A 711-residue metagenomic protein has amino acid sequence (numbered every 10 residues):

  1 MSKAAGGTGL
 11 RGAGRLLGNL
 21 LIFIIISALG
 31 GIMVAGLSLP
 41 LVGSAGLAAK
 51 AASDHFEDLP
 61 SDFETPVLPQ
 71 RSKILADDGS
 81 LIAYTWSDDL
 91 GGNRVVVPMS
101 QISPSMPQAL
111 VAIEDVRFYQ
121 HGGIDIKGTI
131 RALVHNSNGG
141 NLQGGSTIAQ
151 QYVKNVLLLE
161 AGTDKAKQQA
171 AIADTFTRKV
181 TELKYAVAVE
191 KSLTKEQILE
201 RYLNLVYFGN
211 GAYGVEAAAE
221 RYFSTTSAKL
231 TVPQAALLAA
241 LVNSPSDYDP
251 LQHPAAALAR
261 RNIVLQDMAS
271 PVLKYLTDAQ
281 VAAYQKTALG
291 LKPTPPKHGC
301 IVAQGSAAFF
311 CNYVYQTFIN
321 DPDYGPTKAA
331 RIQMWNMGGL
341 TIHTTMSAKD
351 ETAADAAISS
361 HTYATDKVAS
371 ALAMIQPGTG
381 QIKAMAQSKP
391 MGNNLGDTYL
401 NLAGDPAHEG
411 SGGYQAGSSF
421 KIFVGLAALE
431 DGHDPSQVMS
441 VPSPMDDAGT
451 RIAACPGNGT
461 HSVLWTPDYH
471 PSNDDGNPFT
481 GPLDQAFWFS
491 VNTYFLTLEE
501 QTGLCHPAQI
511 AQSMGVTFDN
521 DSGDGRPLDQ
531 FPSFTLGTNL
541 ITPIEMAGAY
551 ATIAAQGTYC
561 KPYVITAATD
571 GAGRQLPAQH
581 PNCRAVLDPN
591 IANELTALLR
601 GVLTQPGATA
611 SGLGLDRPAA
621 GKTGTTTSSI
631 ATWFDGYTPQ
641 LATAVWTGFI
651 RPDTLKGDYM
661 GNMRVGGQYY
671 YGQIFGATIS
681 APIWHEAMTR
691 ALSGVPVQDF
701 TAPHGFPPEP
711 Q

Functional and structural regions predicted by a protein language model:
M1-D77: N-terminal type II signal-anchor transmembrane helix that functions as the membrane-insertion/stop-transfer segment
G46-D88, N93, P295-K297, A303-A307 (+3 more regions): Extracytoplasmic low-complexity, Pro/Thr/Ser/Ala/Gly-rich segments that lie immediately after a secretion/anchoring
L68-D278, P390, W488-S490, E499-G503 (+1 more regions): Peptidoglycan glycan-strand catalytic modules in the bacterial/periplasmic cell-wall system
G79, L110, Y152, I198 (+12 more regions): Conserved structural-core and active-site-/substrate-pathway-adjacent residues in large, well-folded domains of enzymes
S80-V95, A217-R221, S246-P250, P326-G338 (+6 more regions): Short pre-catalytic segments that frame enzyme active sites
I102, A112-D125, N138-Q143, V189-K195 (+13 more regions): Bacterial peptidoglycan biogenesis and beta-lactam-recognition machinery
K274-A303: Terminal amphipathic helices with adjacent charged low-complexity linkers/tails
L340, T344-A364, L372-M374, M385-S388 (+6 more regions): A penicillin-recognizing enzyme superfamily signal
